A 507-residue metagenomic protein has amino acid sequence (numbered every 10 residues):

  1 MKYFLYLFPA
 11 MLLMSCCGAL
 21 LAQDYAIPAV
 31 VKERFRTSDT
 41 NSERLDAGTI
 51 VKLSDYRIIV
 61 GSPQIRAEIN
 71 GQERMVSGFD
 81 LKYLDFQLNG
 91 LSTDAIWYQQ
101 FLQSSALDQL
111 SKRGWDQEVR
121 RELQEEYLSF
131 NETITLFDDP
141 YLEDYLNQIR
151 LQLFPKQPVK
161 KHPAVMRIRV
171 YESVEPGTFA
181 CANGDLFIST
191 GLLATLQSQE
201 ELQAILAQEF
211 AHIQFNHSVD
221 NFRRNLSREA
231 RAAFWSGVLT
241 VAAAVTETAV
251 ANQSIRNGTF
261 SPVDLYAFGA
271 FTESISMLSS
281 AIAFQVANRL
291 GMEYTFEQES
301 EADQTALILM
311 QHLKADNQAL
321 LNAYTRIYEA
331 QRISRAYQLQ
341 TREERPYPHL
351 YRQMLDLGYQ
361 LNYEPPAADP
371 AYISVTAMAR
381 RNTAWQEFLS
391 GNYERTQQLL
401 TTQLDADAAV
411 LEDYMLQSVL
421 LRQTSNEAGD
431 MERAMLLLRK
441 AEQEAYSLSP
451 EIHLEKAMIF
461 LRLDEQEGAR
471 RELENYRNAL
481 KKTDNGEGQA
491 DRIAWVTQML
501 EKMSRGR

Functional and structural regions predicted by a protein language model:
A22-V30, D39-I50, S54-L136, K156-P163 (+6 more regions): C-terminal capping/extension segments of zinc metalloprotease domains
D138-K161: Zn2+-dependent metallopeptidase catalytic core
R169-G184: Catalytic zinc-binding patch centered on the HExxH motif and its immediate surroundings that defines zinc-dependent
F187-I188, E201-E209, N225-L226, Q285 (+1 more regions): Short alpha-helical catalytic segment bearing the HExxH-like zincin motif of zinc-dependent metalloproteases
L192, Q197-E201, F210-E229: Catalytic Zn2+-binding segment of zinc metalloproteases
S218-V245, Y324: Post-HEXXH active-site segment of zinc metalloproteases
E247-D316: Metalloprotease/metallohydrolase-associated module, dominated by Zn2+-dependent proteases
